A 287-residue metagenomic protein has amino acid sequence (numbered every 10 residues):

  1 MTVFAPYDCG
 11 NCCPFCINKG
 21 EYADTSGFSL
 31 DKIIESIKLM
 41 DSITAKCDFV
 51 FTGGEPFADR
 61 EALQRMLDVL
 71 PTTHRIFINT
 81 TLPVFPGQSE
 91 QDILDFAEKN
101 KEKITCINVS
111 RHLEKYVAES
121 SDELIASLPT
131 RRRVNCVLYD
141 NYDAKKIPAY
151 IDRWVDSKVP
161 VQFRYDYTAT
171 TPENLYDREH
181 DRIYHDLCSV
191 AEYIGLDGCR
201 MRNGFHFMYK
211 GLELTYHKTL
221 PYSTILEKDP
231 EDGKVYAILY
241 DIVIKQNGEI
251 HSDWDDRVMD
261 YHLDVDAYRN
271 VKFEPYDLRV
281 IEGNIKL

Functional and structural regions predicted by a protein language model:
M1-E35, I43, D253-W254: Canonical Radical SAM [4Fe-4S] cluster-binding loop centered on the CxxxCxxC motif and its immediate flanking residues
N18-L30, T44-D59, T73-S89, K101-S121 (+2 more regions): Core AdoMet radical
D24-G27, P86-D92, T170-R182: Short, flexible/disordered intra-domain loops and linkers
I33-S36, G87-A97, D143-I151: Short, acidic/polar
M40-S42, P71, I93-E102, D122-P129 (+1 more regions): Acidic (Asp/Glu)-rich catalytic clusters
A62-P71: N-terminal active-site wall of soluble small-molecule enzyme domains
H112-A237, I242, Q246-N247, H251 (+2 more regions): Radical SAM enzyme [4Fe-4S]-AdoMet core and its adjacent flexible, acidic and glycine-rich loops/tails across
I242, Q246-L287: Radical SAM enzyme core and accessory elements
